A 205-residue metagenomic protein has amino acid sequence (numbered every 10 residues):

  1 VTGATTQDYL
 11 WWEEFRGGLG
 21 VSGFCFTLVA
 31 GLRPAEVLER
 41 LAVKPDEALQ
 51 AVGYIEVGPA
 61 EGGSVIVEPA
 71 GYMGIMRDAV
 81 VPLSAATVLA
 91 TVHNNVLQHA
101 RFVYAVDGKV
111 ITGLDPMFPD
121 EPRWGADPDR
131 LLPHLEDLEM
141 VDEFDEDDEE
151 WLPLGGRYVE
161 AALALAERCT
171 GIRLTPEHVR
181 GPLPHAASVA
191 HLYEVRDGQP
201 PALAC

Functional and structural regions predicted by a protein language model:
T5-L138: Hydrophobic alpha-helical segments that drive targeting, anchoring, or assembly
T5-Y9, D107, P116-C205: Long, compositionally biased intrinsically disordered terminal regions
